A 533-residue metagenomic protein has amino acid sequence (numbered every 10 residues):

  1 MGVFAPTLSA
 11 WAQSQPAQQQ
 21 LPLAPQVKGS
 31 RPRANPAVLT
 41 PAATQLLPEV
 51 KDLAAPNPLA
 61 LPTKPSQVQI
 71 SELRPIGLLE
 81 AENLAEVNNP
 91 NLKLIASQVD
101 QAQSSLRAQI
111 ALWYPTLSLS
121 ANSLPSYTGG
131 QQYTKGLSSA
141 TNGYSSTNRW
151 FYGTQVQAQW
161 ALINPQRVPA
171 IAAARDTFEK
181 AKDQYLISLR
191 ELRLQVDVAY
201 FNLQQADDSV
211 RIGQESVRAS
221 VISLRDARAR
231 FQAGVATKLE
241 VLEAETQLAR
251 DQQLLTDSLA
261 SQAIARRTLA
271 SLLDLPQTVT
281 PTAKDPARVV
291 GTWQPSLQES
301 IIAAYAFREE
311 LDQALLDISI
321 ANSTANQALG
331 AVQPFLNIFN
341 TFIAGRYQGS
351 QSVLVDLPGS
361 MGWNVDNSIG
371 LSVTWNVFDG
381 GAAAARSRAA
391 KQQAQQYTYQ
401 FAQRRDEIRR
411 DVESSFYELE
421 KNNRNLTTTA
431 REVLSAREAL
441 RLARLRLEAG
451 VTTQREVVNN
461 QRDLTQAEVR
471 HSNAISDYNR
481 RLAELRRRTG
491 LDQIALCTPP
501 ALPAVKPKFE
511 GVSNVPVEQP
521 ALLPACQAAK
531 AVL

Functional and structural regions predicted by a protein language model:
G2-Q45, Y127, R470-L533: Acidic, low-complexity, intrinsically disordered peripheral segments
A24, Q109, R190-A303, E418 (+5 more regions): Periplasmic alpha-helical coiled-coil/stalk elements that build and connect Gram-negative outer-membrane
G29-S71, L79: N-terminal, post-cleavage mature segments of outer-membrane and organellar outer-membrane proteins involved
A60-P62, Q67-E72, I76, T237 (+4 more regions): Short, solvent-exposed, mixed-charge loop/turn linkers that connect secondary-structure elements
T63-R74, S120-W160, K284-Q294, N326 (+4 more regions): Small/polar, glycine/serine/threonine/aspartate-rich low-complexity segments that form flexible
N83-K93, D100-P115, Y144, N148 (+9 more regions): A glycine-/polar-enriched beta->alpha junction
L94-Q109, S188, L192-R211, I222 (+6 more regions): Amphipathic alpha-helical coiled-coil segments
